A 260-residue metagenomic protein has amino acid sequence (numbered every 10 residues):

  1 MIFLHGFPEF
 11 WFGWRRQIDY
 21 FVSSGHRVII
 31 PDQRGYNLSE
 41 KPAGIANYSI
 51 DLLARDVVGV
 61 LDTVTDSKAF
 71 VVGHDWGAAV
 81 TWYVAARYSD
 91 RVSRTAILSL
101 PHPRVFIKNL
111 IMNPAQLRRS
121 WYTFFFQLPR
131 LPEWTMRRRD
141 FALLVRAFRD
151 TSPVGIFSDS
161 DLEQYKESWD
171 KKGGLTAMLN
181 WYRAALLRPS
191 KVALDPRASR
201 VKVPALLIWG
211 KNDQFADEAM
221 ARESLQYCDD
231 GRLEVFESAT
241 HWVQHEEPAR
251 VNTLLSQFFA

Functional and structural regions predicted by a protein language model:
M1, S23-H26, D66-K68, T253-A260: Alpha/beta-hydrolase fold catalytic core
M1-E40: Conserved HGGG/HGGXW glycine-rich cap/lid loop of the alpha/beta-hydrolase fold
F10-W11, A79, A239-T240: A short, glycine- and basic residue-enriched loop/turn that sits immediately adjacent to a domain's principal
F12-R15, T176, T253: Alpha-helical elements of the RecA-like P-loop NTPase motor core of helicases
I29, Y36-V72, W76-V235, Q244 (+1 more regions): Flexible "cap/lid" subdomain of the alpha/beta-hydrolase fold that forms the substrate-access gate
A239-P248, N252: Catalytic histidine-centered segment of alpha/beta-hydrolase-like enzymes
